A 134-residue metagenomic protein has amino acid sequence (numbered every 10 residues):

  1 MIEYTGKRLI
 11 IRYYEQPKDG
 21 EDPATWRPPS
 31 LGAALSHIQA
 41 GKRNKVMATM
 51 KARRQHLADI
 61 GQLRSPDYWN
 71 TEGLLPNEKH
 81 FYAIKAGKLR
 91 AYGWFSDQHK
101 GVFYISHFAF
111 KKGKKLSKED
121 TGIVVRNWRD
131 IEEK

Functional and structural regions predicted by a protein language model:
M1-K88, Q98-G101, A109-K134: Basic, Lys/Arg-enriched alpha-helical interface segments
A91-F95: Short, surface-exposed beta-strand/loop micro-motifs that present aromatic residues
I105: A short, basic-hydrophobic beta/loop patch
